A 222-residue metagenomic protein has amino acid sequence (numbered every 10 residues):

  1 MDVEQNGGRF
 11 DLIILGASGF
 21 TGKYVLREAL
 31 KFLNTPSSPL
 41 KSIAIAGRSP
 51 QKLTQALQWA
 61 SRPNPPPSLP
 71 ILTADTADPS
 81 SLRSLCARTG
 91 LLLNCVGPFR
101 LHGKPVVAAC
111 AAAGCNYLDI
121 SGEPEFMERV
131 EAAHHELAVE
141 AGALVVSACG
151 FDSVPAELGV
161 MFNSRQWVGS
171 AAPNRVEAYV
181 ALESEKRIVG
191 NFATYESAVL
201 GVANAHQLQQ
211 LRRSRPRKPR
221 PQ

Functional and structural regions predicted by a protein language model:
M1-R9, P36-S38, R62-N64: Eukaryotic N-terminal low-complexity, Ser/Thr- and Lys/Arg-rich leader segments that predominantly function as
G7-N34: N-terminal Rossmann NAD(P)H-binding glycine-rich loop of SDR-like oxidoreductase domains
K41-I45: Conserved beta-strand positions in the Rossmann-like core of class I SAM-dependent methyltransferases
A46-P50, D75-T76: N-terminal Rossmann-fold cofactor-binding loop
P70-H102: Conserved Rossmann-fold cofactor-binding substructure of NAD(P)-dependent oxidoreductases
P98, V107-M127: ADP-ribose/adenylate-binding Rossmann-like module
G103, S121-A143: Rossmann-fold NAD(P)-binding glycine/threonine-rich loop
R165-Q222: Active-site-lining helix/loop region of Rossmann-like oxidoreductase modules
